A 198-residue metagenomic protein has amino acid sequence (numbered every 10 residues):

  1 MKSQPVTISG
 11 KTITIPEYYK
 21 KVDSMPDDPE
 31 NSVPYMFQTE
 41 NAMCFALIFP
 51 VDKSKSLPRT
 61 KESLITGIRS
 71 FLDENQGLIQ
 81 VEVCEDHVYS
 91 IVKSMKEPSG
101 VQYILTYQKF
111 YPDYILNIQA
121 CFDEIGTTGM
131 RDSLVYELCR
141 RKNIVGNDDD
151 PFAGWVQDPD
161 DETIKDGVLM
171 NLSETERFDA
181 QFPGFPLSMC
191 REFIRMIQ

Functional and structural regions predicted by a protein language model:
K2-T66, M95-Y107: Secretory pathway targeting signatures of secreted, lumenal, and periplasmic proteins
K2-T7, T14, P58-E62, D73-L78 (+2 more regions): A generic short-segment signal for beta-strand/edge and adjacent turn/coil regions
G10-Y19, F122-Q198: Surface-exposed amphipathic alpha-helical segments
A46, L64-L72, L78, L138-N143 (+1 more regions): Generic hydrophobic, helix-prone segments enriched in Leu/Val/Ile
K61-L72, L187, R191-I194: Generic detector of well-ordered alpha-helical segments enriched in charged/polar residues, highlighting helical
I65-L116, C121-T128: Signature of long, low-cysteine stretches enriched in small and polar/charged residues
